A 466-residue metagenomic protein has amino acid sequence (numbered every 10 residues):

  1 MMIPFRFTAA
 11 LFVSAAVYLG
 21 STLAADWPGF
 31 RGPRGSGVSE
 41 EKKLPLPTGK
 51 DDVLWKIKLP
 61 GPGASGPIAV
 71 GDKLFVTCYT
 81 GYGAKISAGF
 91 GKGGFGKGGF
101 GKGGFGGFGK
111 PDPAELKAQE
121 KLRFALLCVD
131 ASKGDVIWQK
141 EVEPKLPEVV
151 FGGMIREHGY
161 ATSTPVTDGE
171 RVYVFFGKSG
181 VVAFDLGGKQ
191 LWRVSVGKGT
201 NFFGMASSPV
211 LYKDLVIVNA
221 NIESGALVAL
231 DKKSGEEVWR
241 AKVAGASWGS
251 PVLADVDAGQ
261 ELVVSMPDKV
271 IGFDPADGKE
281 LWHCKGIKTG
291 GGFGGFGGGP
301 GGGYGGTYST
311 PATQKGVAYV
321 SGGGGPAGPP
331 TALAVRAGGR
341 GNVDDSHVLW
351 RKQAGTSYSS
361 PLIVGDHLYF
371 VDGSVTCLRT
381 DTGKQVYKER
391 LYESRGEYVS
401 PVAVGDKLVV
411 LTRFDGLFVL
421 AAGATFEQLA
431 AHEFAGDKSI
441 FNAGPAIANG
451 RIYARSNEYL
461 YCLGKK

Functional and structural regions predicted by a protein language model:
M1-R6: N-terminal secretory signal peptides that target proteins for export/translocation
T8-S21: Bacterial N-terminal signal peptides
T22-K466: Noncatalytic, solvent-exposed loop/strand surfaces of beta-propeller-type extracellular/periplasmic domains
